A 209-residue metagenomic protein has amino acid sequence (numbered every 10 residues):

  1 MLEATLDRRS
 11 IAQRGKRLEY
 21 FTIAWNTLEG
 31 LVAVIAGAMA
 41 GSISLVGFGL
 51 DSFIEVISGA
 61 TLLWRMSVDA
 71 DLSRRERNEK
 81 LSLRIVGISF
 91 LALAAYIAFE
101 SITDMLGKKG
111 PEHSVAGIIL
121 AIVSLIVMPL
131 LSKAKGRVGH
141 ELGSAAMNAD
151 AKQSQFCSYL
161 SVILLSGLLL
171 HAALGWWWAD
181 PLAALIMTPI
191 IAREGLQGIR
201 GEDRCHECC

Functional and structural regions predicted by a protein language model:
M1-C209: Alpha-helical transmembrane cores and adjacent cytosolic helix/loop segments of polytopic membrane transporters
